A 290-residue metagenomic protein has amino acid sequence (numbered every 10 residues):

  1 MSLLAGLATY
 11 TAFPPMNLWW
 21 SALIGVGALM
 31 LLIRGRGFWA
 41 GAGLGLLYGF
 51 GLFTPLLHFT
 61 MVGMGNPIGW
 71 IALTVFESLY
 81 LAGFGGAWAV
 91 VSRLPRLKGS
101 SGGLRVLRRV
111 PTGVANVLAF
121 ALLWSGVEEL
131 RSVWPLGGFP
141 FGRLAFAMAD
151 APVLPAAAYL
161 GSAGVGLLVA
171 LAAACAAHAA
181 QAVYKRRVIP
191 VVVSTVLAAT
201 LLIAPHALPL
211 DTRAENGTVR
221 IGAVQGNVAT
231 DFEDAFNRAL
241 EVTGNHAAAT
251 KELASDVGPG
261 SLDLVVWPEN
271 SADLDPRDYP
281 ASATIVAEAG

Functional and structural regions predicted by a protein language model:
M1-P209: Membrane-embedded alpha-helical bundles of multi-pass enzymes that act on lipidic or dolichyl-linked glycan substrates
L208-G290: Soluble catalytic regions of membrane-associated enzymes that act on cell-envelope and secretory-pathway components
